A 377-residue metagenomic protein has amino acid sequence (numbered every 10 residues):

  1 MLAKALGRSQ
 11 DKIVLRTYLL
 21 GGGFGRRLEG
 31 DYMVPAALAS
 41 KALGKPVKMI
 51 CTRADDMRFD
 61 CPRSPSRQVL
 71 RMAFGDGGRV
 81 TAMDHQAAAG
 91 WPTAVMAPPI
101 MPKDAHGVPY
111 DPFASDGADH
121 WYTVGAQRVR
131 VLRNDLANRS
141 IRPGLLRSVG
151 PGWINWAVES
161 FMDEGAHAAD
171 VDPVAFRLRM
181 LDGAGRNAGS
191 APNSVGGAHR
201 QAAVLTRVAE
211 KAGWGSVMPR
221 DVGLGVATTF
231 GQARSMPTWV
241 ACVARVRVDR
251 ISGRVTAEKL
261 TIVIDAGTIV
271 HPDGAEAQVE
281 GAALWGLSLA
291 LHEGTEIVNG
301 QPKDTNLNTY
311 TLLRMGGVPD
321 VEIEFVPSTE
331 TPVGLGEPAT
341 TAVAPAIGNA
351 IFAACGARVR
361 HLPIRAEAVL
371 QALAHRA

Functional and structural regions predicted by a protein language model:
M1, F24-G30, R58-S64, D84-Q86 (+5 more regions): Short acidic, glycine/serine/threonine-rich loops at helix termini
M1-L43, I100-D119, L145-S194, R200-A203 (+3 more regions): Alpha-helical support elements that line or immediately flank enzyme active sites and cofactor-binding pockets
L2, R67-D76, A82-A87, A126 (+2 more regions): Short beta-strand elements
D11-L19, K45-A54, T81-Q86, V124 (+6 more regions): Beta-strand segments within the central parallel beta-sheet cores of soluble alpha/beta enzyme folds
T52, A212-P219, G294, V298: Active-site phosphate-binding and catalytic loops of NTP-dependent enzymes
P65-S160, L312: Glycine-rich loop/linker segments at domain edges
D221-R245: Flexible, glycine/threonine-enriched loop-and-boundary segments that flank and lead into catalytic domains of large
Y310-G334: Generic long, charged, amphipathic alpha-helical segments
